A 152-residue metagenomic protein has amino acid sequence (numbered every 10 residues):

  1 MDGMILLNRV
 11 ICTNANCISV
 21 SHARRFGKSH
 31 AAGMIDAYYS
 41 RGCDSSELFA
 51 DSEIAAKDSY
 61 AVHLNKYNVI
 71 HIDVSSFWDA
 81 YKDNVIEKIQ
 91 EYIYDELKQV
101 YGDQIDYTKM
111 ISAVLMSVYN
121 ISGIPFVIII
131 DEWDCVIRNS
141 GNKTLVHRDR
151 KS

Functional and structural regions predicted by a protein language model:
M1-I11: Pre-Walker A adenine-sensing motif
N16-M34: Walker A/P-loop nucleotide-binding motif
S21-A23, S52-I54, H71-D79: A short hydrophobic beta-strand->loop->alpha-helix junction that borders the nucleotide-binding pocket of P-loop NTPases
D36-N65, Q104-Y107: Flexible phosphate/Mg2+-sensing switch loops adjacent to catalytic phosphate-binding sites
D36-S40, L64-Y101: Conserved NTP-binding/hydrolysis module of P-loop NTPases
V85, Y92, E96-D134: Mid-core helix/loop region of P-loop NTP-binding domains shared across ATPases and GTPases
I137-R148: Conserved ATPase-coupling elements of RecA-like P-loop NTPase cores
S152: Conserved small/polar residues in nucleotide/adenosyl-binding loops
